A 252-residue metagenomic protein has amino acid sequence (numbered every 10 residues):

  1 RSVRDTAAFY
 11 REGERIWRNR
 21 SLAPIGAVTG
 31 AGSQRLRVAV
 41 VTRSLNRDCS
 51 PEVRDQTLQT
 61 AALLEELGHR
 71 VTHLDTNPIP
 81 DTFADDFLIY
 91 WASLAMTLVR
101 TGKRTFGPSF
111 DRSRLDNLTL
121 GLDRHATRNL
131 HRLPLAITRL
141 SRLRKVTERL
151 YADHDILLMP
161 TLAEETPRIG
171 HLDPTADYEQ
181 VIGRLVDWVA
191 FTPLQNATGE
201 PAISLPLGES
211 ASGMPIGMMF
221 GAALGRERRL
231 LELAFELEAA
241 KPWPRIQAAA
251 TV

Functional and structural regions predicted by a protein language model:
R1-T60, E232, K241-V252: A short helix-breaking turn/cap at a secondary-structure junction
T6-F9, V38, L64, V99 (+2 more regions): Residue-level signal for nonpolar/aromatic packing positions in well-ordered secondary structure
G30-V41, Y90-E148, P160, E164 (+2 more regions): Short helix-loop capping/hinge segments that flank enzyme active sites or metal/cofactor-binding pockets
L45, P78, E164-E165: Residue-level marker for beta-strand->alpha-helix junctions and adjacent short loops that shape enzyme
P51-T76, V99-S109, L133-H154: Acyltransferase
T76, T82-A84, G170, M214: Short Asp/Glu-rich motifs
D81, D85-A92, D173-T175, M218-F220: Short low-complexity, flexible loop/linker segments enriched in glycine and/or proline with clustered acidic
R128-V252: Glycine-rich, small-residue loops and helix-cap segments that act as flexible hinges at active-site edges
